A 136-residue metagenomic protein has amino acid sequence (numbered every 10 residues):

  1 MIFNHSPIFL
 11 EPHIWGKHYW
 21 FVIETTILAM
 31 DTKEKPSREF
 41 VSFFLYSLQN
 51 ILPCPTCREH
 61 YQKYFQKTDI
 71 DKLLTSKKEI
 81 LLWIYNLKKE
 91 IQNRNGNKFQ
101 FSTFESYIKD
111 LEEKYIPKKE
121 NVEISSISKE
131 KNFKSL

Functional and structural regions predicted by a protein language model:
M1-L136: Terminal, compositionally biased segments used for targeting/anchoring and flexible tails
